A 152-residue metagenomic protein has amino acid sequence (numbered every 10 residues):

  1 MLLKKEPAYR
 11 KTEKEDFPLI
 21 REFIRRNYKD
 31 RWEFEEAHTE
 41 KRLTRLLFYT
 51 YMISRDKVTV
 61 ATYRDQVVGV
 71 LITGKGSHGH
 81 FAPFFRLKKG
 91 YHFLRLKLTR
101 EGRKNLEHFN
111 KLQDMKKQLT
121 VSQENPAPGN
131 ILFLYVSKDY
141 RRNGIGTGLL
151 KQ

Functional and structural regions predicted by a protein language model:
L2-L3, F133-K138: Terminal substrate-recognition subdomain of acyl/acetyltransferases
P7-E22, E33: A short beta-loop-alpha structural element at the N-terminal edge of CoA-dependent acyl/N-acetyltransferase catalytic
E22-H38, T50, K75-H78: Helix-loop element at the rim of GNAT/NAT acetyltransferase active sites that forms part of the acceptor-substrate
A37-V58, Y63-R64, I72, T120: Active-site rim helix/loop that mediates acceptor-substrate recognition in acyltransferases
D56, P126, I131: Short coil/loop residues immediately preceding or within conserved phosphate-binding loops of NTP-utilizing enzyme
V60, Q66-K75, K117, N130 (+1 more regions): Conserved beta-strand in the GNAT
S77-P128: Conserved acyl-donor/pantetheine-binding loop and adjacent beta-alpha core of acyl/acetyltransferases and related
V136, R142-Q152: Conserved acetyl-CoA-binding loop-helix of GNAT-fold acetyltransferases
